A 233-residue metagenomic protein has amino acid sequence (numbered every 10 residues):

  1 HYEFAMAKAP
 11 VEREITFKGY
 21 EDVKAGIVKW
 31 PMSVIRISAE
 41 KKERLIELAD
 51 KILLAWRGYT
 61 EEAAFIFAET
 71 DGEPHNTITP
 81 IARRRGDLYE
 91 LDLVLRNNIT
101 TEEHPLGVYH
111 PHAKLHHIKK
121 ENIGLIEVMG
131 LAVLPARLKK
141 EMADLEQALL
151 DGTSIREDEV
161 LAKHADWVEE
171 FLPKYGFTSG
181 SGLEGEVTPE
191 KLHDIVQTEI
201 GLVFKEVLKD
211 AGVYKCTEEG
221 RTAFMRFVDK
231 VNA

Functional and structural regions predicted by a protein language model:
H1-L53, T60: Catalytic or ion-translocation cores adjacent to nucleophile or general acid/base/metal-coordination motifs in diverse
A5, Y59-A64, R96-I99: A generic short-segment signal for beta-strand/edge and adjacent turn/coil regions
E12-F17, T70-P74, H104-V108: A short linear-motif detector with a strong N-terminal bias
F17-G19, W30-V34, H75, H110 (+2 more regions): Generic, low-specificity signal for short hydrophobic/alpha-helical stretches with a mild N-terminal bias, encompassing
K29-W30, I37, L48, E61-E69 (+2 more regions): Conserved NTP-donor binding/palm subdomain of two-metal-ion nucleotidyltransferases/polymerases, i.e., the charged
E40, A49-A82: Active-site/ligand-binding surface loops and adjacent short beta/alpha elements that line catalytic pockets across
T77-A233: Sequence termini and other peripheral, non-core segments
